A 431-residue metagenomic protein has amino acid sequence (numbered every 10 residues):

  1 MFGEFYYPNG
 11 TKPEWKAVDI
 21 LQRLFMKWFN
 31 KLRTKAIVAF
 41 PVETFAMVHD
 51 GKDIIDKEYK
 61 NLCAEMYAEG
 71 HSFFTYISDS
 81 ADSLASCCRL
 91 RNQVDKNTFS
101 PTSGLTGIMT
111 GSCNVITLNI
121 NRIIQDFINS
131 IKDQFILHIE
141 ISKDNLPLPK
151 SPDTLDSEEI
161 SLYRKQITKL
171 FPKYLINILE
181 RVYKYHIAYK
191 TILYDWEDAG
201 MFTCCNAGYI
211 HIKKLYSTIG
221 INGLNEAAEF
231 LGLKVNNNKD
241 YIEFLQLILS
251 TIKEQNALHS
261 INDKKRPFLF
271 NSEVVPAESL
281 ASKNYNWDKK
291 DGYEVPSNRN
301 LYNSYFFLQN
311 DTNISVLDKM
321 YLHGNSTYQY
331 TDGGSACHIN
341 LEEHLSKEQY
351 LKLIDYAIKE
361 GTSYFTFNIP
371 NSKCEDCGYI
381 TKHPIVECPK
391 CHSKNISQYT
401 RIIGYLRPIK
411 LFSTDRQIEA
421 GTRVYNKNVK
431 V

Functional and structural regions predicted by a protein language model:
M1-K213, K234, I242, Q246-P389 (+2 more regions): Conserved catalytic cores of very large enzyme subunits
I120, L215-Y216, I403, I409: Generic secondary-structure boundary/loop-capping signal
N206-A227: Core structural elements
E226-K234: Well-ordered alpha-helical scaffold segments within catalytic/enzyme domains
V235-K239, I409-L411: Short, surface-exposed acidic
K390-V431: Long, charge-rich boundary regions
